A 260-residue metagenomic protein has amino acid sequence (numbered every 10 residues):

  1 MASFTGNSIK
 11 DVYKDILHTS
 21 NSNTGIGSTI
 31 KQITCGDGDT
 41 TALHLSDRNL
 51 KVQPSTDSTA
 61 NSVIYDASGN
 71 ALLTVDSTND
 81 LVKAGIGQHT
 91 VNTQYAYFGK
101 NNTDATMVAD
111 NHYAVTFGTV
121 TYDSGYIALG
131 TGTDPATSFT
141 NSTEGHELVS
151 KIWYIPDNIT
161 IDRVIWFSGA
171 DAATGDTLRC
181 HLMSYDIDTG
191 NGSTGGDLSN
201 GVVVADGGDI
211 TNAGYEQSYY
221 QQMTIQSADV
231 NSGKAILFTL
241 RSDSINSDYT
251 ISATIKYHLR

Functional and structural regions predicted by a protein language model:
F4-G6, D11, D15-D37, T41-D47 (+12 more regions): Beta-strand-rich, repetitive solenoid scaffolds
T131-E147, A213-E216: Extracellular beta-rich ligand/substrate-recognition surface
N141-E144, V149-T160, I225-V230: Extracellular and analogous surface-interaction loops
I159-D171: A short beta-strand element within beta-rich, extracytoplasmic domains of secreted/secretory-pathway proteins
S168-L178, D188-G190, S244-D248: Extended, low-complexity, turn-rich repeat/linker tracts enriched in Gly/Pro/Ser/Thr and Asp/Glu that occur
D197-T224: Extracellular carbohydrate recognition and processing domains and analogous Trp-centered ligand-binding platforms
I225-S244: Noncatalytic modules at the cell exterior or secretory-pathway interfaces, chiefly beta-strand-rich lectin/adhesion
R241-R260: C-terminal interaction-tip segments
